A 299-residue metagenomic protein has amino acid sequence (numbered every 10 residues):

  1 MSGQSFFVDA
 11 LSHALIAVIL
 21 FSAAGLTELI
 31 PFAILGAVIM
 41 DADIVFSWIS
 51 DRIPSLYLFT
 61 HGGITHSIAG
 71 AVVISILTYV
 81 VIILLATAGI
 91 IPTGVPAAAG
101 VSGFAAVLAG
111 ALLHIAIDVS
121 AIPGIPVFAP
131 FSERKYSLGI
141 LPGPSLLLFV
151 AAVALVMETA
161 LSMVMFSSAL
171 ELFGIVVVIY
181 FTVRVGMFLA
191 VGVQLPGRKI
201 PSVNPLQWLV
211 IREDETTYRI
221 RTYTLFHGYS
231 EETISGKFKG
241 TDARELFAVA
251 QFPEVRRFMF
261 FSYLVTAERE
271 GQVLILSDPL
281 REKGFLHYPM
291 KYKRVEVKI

Functional and structural regions predicted by a protein language model:
M1-E215, R219-T222, G228-E231: N-terminal membrane-targeting hydrophobic helices
A190-I299: C-terminal regulatory/interaction regions
